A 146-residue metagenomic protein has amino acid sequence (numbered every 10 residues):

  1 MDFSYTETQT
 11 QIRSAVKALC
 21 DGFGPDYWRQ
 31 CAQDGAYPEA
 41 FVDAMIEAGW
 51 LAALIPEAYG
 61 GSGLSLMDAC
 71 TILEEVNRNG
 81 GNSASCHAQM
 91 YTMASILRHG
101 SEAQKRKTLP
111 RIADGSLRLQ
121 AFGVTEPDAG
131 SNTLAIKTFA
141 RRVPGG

Functional and structural regions predicted by a protein language model:
M1-C86, K107, V143: Amphipathic, small/basic residue-rich leader segments at the start of a protein or domain
Q30-D34, L97, T125: Glycine- and other small-residue-rich loops at beta-strand/loop junctions that grip anionic moieties
G61-S62, A103-G146: Glycine-rich, Trp-frequent "lid" loop and neighboring beta-strands that shape and gate the flavin cofactor pocket
L73, M93-I96, L109: Conserved protein kinase catalytic domain
G81-A94, S116-V124: FAD-binding core of FAD-dependent oxidoreductases, characterized by glycine-rich FAD pyrophosphate-binding loops
A84-A103, G130-N132: N-terminal glycine-rich flavin-associated loop
